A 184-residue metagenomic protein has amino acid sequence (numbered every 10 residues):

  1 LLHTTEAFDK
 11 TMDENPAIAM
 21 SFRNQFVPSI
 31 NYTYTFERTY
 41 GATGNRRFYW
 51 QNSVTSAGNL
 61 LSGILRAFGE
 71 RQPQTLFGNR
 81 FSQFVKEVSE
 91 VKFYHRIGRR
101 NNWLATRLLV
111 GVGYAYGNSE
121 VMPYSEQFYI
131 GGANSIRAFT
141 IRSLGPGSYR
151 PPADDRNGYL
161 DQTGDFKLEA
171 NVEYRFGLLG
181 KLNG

Functional and structural regions predicted by a protein language model:
L1-K181: C-terminal outer-membrane beta-barrel translocator/porin domains of Gram-negative envelope proteins and their
G184: Glycine-rich phosphate/pyrophosphate-binding loops and their adjacent beta-strand/loop elements at enzyme active sites
